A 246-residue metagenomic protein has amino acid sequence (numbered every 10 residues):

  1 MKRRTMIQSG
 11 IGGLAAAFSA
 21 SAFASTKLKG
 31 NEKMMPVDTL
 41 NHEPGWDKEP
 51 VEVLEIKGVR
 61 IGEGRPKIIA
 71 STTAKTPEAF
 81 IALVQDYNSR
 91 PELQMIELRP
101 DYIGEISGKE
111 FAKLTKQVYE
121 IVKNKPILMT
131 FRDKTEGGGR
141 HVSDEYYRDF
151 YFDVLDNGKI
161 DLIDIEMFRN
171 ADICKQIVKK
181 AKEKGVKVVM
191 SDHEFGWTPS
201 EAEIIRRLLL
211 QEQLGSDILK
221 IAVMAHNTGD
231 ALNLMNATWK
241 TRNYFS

Functional and structural regions predicted by a protein language model:
M1, S21-E55: C-terminal segment of N-terminal export signals and the immediately downstream linker at the start of the mature
T5-K27: N-terminal export signals
N41-W46, P66-T76: N-terminal glycine-rich anion-binding loop in soluble enzyme alpha/beta folds
G45-G62, R242-S246: Active-site pocket-lining/capping segments in soluble small-molecule metabolic enzymes
I56-T73, M129-G138, A181-H193: N-terminal small/glycine-rich loop or linker at the start of catalytic domains across soluble metabolic enzymes
G64-I68, E92-Q94, K123-K125, K159-D161 (+3 more regions): Short, well-ordered coil/turn segments that N-cap beta-strands
S71-Y87, M95-L98, I103-C174: Active-site beta->alpha loop and helix N-cap motifs at the rims of alpha/beta catalytic domains
M167-V178, E183-S246: Catalytic alpha/beta core domains of metabolic enzymes, predominantly
